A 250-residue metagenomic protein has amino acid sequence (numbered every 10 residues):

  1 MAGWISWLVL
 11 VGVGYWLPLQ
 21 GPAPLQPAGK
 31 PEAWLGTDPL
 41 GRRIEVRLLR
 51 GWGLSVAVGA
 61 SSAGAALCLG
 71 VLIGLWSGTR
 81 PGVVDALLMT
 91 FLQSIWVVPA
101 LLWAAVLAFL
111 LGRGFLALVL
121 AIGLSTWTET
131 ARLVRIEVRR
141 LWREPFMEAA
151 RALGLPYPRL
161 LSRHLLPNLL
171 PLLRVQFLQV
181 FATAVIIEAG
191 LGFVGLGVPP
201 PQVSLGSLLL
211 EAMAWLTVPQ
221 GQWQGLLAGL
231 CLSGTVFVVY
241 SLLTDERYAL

Functional and structural regions predicted by a protein language model:
M1-P22, L88-F91: N-terminal signal-anchor/first transmembrane alpha helix
V11-V46: Short membrane-interfacial helix/loop motifs at transmembrane-helix boundaries
W34, D38, G78-T79, V84-R140: Generic hydrophobic transmembrane alpha-helix motif, especially the helices
I44-T79, G225: Transmembrane alpha-helix signature in integral membrane proteins
G53-L69, P158-L191: Transmembrane alpha-helices
A63, F109, R113-R163, L172-F181: Membrane-cytosol interface at the C-terminal ends of specific transmembrane alpha-helices in multi-pass membrane
F109-L110, V138, I187-C231: Glycine-rich helix-loop "coupling/hinge" segments at transmembrane-helix boundaries in multipass transporters
F115, L124-S125, P171, V175-Q179 (+1 more regions): C-terminal transmembrane helix and the adjacent membrane-cytosol boundary/short C-terminal tail of inner/organellar
